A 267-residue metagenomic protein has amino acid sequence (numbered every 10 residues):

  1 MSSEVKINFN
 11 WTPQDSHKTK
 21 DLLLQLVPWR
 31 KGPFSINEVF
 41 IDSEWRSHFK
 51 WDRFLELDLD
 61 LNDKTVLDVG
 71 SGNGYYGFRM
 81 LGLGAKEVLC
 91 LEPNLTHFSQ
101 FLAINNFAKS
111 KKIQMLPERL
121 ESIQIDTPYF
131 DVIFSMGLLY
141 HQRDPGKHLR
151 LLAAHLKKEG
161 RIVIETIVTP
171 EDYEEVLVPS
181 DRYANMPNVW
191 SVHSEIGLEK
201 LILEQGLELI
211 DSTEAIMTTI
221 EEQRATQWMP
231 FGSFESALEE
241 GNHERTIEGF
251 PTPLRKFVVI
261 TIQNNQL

Functional and structural regions predicted by a protein language model:
M1-W51, N106, V178-S180, E199 (+4 more regions): N-terminal accessory regions of S-adenosyl-L-methionine
K64-G72: Conserved class I S-adenosyl-L-methionine
N73-G84: Conserved SAM-binding loop of SAM-dependent methyltransferases across substrates and taxa, primarily the Class I
I123-I133: A short acidic, Gly/Pro-enriched loop at the edge of an enzyme's catalytic core that lines a small-molecule cofactor
D131-D144: A short SAM/SAH-binding and catalytic strip from SAM-dependent methyltransferases
G146-R161: A short glycine-rich, Lys/Arg-flanked "PGG" loop and its adjoining helix->strand segment in the class I
I167-V189: Short, glycine-/aromatic-enriched active-site segment of Class I SAM-dependent methyltransferases
W190-G206: Short alpha-helix
